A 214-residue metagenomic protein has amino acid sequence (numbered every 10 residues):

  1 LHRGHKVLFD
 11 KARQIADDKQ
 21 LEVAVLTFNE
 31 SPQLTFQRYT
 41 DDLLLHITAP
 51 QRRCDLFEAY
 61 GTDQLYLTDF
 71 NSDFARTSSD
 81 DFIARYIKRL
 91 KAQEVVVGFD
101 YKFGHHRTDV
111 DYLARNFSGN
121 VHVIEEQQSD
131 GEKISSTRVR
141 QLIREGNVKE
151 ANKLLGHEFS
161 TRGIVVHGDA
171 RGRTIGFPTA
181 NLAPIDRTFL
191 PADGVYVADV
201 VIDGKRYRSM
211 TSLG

Functional and structural regions predicted by a protein language model:
L1-L45, A49: N-terminal catalytic cores of NTP/NDP-binding nucleotidyl/phosphoryl-transfer enzymes
H2, F57, V95, A151 (+1 more regions): Residue-level signal for inorganic ion chemistry
Q20-A24, D63-Q64, N120: Residues at the starts of beta-strands that form the adenosine-phosphate
S31, F70, D100: Flexible loop residues that form catalytic and substrate-binding hotspots at small-molecule/glycan-binding clefts
L44-R53, A75-I83: Glycine-rich, highly charged phosphate/nucleotide-binding loops
A49-Y66: A glycine-rich helix N-cap at a beta->alpha junction
A75-T179, D193: Classical nucleotidyltransferase
G168-G214: Phosphate/ribose-recognition catalytic cores of enzymes acting on nucleotide-derived substrates
